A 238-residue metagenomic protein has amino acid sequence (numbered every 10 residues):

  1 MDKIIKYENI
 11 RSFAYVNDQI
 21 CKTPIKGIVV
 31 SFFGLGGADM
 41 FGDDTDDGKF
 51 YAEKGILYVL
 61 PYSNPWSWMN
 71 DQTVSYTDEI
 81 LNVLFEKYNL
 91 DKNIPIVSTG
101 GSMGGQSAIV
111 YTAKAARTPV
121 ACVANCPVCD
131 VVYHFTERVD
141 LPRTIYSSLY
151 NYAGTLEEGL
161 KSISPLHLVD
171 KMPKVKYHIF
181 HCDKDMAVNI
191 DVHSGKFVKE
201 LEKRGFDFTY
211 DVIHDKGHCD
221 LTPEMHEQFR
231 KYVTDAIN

Functional and structural regions predicted by a protein language model:
M1-T23: N-terminal cap/lid segment of alpha/beta-hydrolase-fold proteins
P24-L35: Short beta-strand element of the alpha/beta-hydrolase
G34-L35, G42, M69-N70, V192-N238: C-terminal catalytic histidine-bearing segment of alpha/beta-hydrolase fold enzymes
G36, Y133-L168: Mobile cap/lid helix-loop segments that gate and shape the active-site cleft of serine hydrolases
A38-G48, S63, T73, D191-V192: The serine-hydrolase catalytic nucleophile loop
W68-L90: Alpha/beta-hydrolase active-site loop
E86-K87, N93-R143: Primarily recognizes the serine-hydrolase "nucleophile elbow" in alpha/beta-hydrolase and SGNH/GDSL folds
M172, H178-D185: Short beta-strand/loop motif that positions the catalytic acidic residue of the alpha/beta-hydrolase fold
